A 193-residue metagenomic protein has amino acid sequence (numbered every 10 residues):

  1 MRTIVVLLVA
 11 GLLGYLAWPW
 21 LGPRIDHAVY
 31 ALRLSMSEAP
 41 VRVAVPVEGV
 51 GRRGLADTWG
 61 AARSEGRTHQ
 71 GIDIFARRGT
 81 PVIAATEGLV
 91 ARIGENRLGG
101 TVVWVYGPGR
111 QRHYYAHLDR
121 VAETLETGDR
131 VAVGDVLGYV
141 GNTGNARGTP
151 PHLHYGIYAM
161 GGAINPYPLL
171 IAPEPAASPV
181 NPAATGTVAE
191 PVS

Functional and structural regions predicted by a protein language model:
R2-P19: Hydrophobic membrane-insertion alpha-helices, especially the h-region of bacterial N-terminal signal peptides
G14-T101, A132-V133, N142, I164-Y167 (+1 more regions): Surface-exposed, glycine-biased beta-strand/turn segments
F75, Y106-P108, Y158: A generic structural motif
A85-E126, P150-H154: Zn2+-dependent peptidoglycan hydrolase active-site motif and core
A122-T149: Beta-rich strand-turn-strand
E123-T127, E174-N181: Short, surface-exposed linear segments at secondary-structure transitions and domain or protein termini
H152-G162: A short hydrophobic beta-strand segment most commonly corresponding to one strand of the jelly-roll/cupin
Y158, Y167-L170: Periplasmic OmpA/Pal-like peptidoglycan-binding modules at the C-termini of bacterial envelope proteins
